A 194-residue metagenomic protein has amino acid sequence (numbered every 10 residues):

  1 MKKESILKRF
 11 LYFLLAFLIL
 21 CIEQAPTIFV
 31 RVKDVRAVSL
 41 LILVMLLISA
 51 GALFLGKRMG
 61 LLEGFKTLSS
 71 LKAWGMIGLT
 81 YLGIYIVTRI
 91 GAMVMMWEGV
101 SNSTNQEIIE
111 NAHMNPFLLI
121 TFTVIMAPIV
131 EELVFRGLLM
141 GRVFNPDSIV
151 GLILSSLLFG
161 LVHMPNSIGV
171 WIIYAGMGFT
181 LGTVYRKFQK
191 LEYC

Functional and structural regions predicted by a protein language model:
M1-L18, R58-R89, F144, V150: Interfacial transmembrane-helix boundary/kink motif in multi-pass membrane proteins
S5-F13, A37-I42, S69-I77, N115-I120 (+3 more regions): Residue-level signature of transmembrane alpha-helical entry/exit and packing/kink sites in multi-pass membrane
I6-M59: Alpha-helical transmembrane segments in multi-pass membrane proteins
F17-P26, Y81-R89, S156-M164: Aromatic-anchored segments of alpha-helical transmembrane domains
R31-R36, M95-S103, R142-I149: Membrane interface segments of multi-pass transport proteins and intramembrane proteases
M45-L53, S103, M177-R186: Alpha-helical transmembrane segments and their membrane-interface exit regions
L61-A127: Juxtamembrane helix-loop-helix connectors linking adjacent transmembrane helices in multi-pass membrane enzymes
P116-C194: Transmembrane helix-loop-helix hairpins at the membrane interface of multi-pass integral membrane proteins
